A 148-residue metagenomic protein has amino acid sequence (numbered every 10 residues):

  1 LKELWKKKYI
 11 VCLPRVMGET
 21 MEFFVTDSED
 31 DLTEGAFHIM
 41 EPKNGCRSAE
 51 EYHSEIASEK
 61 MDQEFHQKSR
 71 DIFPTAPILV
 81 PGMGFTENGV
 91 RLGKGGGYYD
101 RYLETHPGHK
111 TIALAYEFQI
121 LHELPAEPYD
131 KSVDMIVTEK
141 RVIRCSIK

Functional and structural regions predicted by a protein language model:
L1-P74: N-terminal active-site beta-alpha-beta segment that forms phosphate/nucleotide-binding and substrate-recognition loops
K2-W5, M17-G18, V90-G93, L114-E117: A short linear-motif detector with a strong N-terminal bias
V11, L79, G95, I136: Residue-level signal for inorganic ion chemistry
K43-E50, E55-I78, E87-V90, D100-K148: Surface-exposed, charge/polar-rich loops and edge strands
M83-F85: Short glycine-rich anion-binding loops that position phosphate/pyrophosphate groups of nucleotides and phosphorylated
